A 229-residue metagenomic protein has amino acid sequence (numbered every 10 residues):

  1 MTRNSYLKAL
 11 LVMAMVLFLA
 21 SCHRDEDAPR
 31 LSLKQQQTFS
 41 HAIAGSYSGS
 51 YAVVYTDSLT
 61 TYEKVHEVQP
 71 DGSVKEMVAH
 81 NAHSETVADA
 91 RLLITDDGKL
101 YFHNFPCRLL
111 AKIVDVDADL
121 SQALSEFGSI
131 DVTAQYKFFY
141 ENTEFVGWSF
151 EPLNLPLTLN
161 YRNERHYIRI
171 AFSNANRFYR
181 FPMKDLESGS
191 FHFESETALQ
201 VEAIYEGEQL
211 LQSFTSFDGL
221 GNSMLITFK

Functional and structural regions predicted by a protein language model:
T2-L11, V16-S46, K229: Bacterial Sec-dependent N-terminal signal peptides
P29, A171-N174, F178, D185-K229: Edge beta-strand at a domain terminus
L33, Q37, E63-G72, V78-K112 (+3 more regions): Mature soluble binding/inhibitory domains
S40-V65: Tryptophan-anchored aromatic micro-motifs
G49, F102-H103, F193-S195: Short hydrophobic/aromatic-rich beta-strand segments that constitute the beta-sheet cores of beta-sandwich/beta-barrel
V54-T60, R108-V116, L199-S216: Short, cysteine-centered beta-strand-loop-beta hairpins and adjacent loop/turn segments enriched in charged/polar
H66-V78, A82-S84, D115-F145, T215-L220 (+1 more regions): A short, surface-exposed beta-strand/turn
A88, L92-L186: Predominantly extracellular/secreted and cell-surface proteins with exposed, flexible low-complexity segments
